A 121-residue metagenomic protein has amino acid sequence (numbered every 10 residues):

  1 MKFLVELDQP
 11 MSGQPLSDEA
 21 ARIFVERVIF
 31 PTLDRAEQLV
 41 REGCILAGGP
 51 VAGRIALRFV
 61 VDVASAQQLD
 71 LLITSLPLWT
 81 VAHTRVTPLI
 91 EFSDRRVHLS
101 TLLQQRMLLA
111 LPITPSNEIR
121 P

Functional and structural regions predicted by a protein language model:
M1-P121: Conserved, structured core segments of small domains
